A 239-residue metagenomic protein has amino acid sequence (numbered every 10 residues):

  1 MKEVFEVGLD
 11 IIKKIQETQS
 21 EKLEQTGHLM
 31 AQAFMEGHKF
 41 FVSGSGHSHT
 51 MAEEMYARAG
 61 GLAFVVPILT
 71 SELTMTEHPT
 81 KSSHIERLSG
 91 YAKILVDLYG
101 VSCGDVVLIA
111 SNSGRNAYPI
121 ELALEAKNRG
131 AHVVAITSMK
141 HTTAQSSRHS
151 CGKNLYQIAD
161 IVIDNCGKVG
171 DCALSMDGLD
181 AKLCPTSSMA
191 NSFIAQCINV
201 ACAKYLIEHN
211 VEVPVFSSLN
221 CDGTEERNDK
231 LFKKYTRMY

Functional and structural regions predicted by a protein language model:
M1-T18: Generic N-terminal amphipathic, Lys/Arg-enriched alpha-helix
K13-E21, K39-S43: A short N-terminal beta->alpha junction/helix N-cap motif
I15-Q16, F34, L206: Hydrophobic residues in alpha-helical segments
T18-A33, L95: A short, well-structured juxtamembrane/interface segment
M35, F41-N199: Glycine-rich phosphate-binding loops that contact phosphosugars or nucleotide phosphates
D177-Y239: YjeF_N-associated NAD(P)HX repair module
